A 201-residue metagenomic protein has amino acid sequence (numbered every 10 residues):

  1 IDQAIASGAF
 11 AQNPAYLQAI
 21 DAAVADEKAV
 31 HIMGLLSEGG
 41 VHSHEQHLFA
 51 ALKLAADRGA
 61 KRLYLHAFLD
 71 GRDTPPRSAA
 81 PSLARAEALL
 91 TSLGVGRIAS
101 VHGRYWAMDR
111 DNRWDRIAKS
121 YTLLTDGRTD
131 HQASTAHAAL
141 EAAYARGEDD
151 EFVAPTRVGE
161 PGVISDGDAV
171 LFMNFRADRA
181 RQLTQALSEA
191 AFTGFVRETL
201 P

Functional and structural regions predicted by a protein language model:
I1-P201: …; additionally, a secondary subgroup of soluble metalloenzymes is captured
